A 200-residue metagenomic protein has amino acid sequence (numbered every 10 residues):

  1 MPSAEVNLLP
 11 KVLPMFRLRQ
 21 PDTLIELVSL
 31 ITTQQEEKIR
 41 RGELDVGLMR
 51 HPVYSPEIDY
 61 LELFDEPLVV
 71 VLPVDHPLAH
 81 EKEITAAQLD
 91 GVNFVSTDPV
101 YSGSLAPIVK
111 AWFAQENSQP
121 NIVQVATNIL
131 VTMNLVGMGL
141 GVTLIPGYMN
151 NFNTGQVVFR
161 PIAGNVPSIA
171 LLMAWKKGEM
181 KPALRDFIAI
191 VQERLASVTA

Functional and structural regions predicted by a protein language model:
M1-P56, V125-A126: Central regulatory/effector-binding core of bacterial HTH transcription factors
D22-E26, Q119-V123, A170-L172: Residues at or immediately flanking beta-strands
I31-L44, M49-R50, V100-V158: Hydrophobic hinge/microswitch elements
S55-E62, E66-P67, E81, L130-K177: Beta-alpha-beta core module
I58-F94, P182-R185: Flexible hinge/capping segments at coil-to-helix
A87, A170-A200: Extended ligand-binding regions for polar small-molecule ligands
N93-E116, K181-A189, V198: Secondary-structure junction motif
